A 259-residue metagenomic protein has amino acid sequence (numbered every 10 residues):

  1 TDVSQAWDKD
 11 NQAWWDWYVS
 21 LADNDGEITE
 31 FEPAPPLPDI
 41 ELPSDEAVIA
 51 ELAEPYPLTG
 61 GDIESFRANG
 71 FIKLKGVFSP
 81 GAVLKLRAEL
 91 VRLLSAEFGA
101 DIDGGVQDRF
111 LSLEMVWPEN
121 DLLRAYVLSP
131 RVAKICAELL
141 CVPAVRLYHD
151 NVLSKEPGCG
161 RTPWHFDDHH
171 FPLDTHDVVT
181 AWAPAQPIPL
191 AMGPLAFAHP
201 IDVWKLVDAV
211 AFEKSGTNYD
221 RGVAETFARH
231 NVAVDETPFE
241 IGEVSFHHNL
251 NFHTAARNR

Functional and structural regions predicted by a protein language model:
T1-A68, K75-W164, H170-L173: Non-heme Fe(II)-dependent double-stranded beta-helix
V83-L84, K155, A191, L206 (+1 more regions): Short catalytic/ligand-binding loop motif for oxyanion handling, primarily in non-cytosolic enzymes, centered on
W117, R124, W182, H247-L250: Tryptophan-centric aromatic hotspots in well-structured domains and transmembrane helices
V142-P143, P157, D168, L173 (+2 more regions): Active-site region of the double-stranded beta-helix
H165, P172-L190, P238-I241, F246: Short, conserved beta-strand element in jelly-roll/cupin
H169-H170, L250-T254: Histidine-centered metal-chelating micro-motifs
A181, H253-R259: Short beta-strand His + acidic residue motifs that chelate non-heme Fe in jelly-roll/DSBH and cupin folds
I188-F252: Double-stranded beta-helix
